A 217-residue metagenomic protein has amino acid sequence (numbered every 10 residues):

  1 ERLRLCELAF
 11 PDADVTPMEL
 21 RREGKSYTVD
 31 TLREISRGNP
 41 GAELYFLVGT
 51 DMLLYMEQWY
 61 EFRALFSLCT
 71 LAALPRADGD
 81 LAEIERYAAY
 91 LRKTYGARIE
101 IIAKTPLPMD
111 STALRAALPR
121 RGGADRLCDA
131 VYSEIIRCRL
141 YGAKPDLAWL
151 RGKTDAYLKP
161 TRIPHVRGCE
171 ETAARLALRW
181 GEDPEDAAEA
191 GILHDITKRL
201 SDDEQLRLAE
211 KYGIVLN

Functional and structural regions predicted by a protein language model:
E1-D146: Nucleotidyltransferase catalytic core that binds NTPs
L20-R21, A156-P160: A short glycine/serine-rich beta->alpha loop
A130-S133, G168-E171, G191: Amphipathic alpha-helical interaction segments
Y132, A174, L206: Short glycine-/small-residue-rich flexible loop motifs, especially phosphate/cofactor-binding loops
A143-L158: Extreme N-terminal tail/first-helix region
G152-A156, R179-N217: Divalent metal-dependent catalytic cores for phosphoryl transfer on phosphate-bearing substrates
K159-A187: Alpha-helical phosphate/pyrophosphate-handling elements in metalloenzyme active cores
